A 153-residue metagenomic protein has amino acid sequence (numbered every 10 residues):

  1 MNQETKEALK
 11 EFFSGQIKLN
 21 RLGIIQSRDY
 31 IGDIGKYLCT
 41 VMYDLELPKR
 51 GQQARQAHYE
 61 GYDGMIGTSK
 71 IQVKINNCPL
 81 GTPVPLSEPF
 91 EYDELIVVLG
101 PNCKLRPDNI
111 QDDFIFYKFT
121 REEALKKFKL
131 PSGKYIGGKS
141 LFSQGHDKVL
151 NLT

Functional and structural regions predicted by a protein language model:
M1-T153: Nucleic-acid endonuclease domains
